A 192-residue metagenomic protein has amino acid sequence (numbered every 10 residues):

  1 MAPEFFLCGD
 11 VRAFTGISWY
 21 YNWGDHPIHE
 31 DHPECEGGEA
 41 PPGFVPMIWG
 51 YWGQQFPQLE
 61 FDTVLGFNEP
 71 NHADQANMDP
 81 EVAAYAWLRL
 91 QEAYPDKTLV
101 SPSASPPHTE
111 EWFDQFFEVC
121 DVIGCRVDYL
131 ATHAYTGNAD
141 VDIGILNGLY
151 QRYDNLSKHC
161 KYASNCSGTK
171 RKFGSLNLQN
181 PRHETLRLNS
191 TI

Functional and structural regions predicted by a protein language model:
M1-F6, N22-H26, M47-Y51, G66-N71 (+4 more regions): Active-site-proximal beta-strand/loop segments in catalytic clefts of secreted hydrolases
M1-V64, N71-E81, R89: N-terminal carbohydrate-binding/catalytic regions of secreted carbohydrate-active enzymes
T15-W19, A40-F44, E60-T63, Y94-V100 (+3 more regions): Loop/turn elements at helix/coil->beta-strand transitions in domains of secreted/extracellular proteins
N22, D62, N68, F113-Q151 (+2 more regions): Aromatic- and acid-rich polysaccharide-binding/catalytic face of secreted or lumenal carbohydrate-active enzymes
H29-H32, A73-N77, H108-W112, N138-D142 (+1 more regions): Extracytoplasmic/secreted cell-surface and envelope-processing proteins
D31-E39, W87-T98, L146-G168: Surface-exposed amphipathic alpha-helices with a cationic face
A83-D114, V122-G124, A134: Active-site acidic/histidine proton-transfer and metal-coordination neighborhood in alpha/beta enzyme cores
S101, P106, Q151-T191: Active-site clefts of carbohydrate-active enzymes
